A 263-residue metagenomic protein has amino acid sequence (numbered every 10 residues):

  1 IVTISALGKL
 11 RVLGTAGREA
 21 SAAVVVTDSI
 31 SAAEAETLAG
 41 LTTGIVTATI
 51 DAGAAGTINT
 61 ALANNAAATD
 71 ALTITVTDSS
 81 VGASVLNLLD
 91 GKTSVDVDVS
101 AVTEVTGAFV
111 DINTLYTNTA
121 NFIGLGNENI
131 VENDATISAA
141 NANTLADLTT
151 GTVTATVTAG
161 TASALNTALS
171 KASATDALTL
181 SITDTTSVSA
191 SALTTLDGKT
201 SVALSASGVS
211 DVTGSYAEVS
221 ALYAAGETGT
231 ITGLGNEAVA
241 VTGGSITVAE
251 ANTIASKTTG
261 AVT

Functional and structural regions predicted by a protein language model:
I1-T263: General marker for long, soluble alpha-helical cores
